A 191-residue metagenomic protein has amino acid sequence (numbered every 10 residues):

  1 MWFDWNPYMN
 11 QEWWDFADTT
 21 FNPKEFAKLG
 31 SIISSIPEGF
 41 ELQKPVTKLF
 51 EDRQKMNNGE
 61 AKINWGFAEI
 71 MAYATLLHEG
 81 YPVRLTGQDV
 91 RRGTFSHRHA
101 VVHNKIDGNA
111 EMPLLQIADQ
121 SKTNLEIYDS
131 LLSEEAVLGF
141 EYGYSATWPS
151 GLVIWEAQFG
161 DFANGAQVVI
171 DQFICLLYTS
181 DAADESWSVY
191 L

Functional and structural regions predicted by a protein language model:
M1-G80: Hard-cation-handling environments
F67-M71, T94-L177: Thiamine diphosphate
P82-R84: Patatin-like phospholipase A catalytic core
Y178-A183: Conserved small/polar residues in nucleotide/adenosyl-binding loops
